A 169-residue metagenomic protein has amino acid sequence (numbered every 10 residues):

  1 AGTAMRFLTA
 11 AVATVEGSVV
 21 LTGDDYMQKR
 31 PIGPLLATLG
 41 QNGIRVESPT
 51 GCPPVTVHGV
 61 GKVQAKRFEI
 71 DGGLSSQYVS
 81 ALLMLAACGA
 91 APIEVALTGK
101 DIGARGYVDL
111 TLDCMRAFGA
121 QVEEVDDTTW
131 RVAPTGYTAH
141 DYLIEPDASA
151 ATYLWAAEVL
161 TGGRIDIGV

Functional and structural regions predicted by a protein language model:
A1-V169: Structural preference for solvent-exposed beta-strand-turn elements and adjacent flexible terminal/loop segments within
